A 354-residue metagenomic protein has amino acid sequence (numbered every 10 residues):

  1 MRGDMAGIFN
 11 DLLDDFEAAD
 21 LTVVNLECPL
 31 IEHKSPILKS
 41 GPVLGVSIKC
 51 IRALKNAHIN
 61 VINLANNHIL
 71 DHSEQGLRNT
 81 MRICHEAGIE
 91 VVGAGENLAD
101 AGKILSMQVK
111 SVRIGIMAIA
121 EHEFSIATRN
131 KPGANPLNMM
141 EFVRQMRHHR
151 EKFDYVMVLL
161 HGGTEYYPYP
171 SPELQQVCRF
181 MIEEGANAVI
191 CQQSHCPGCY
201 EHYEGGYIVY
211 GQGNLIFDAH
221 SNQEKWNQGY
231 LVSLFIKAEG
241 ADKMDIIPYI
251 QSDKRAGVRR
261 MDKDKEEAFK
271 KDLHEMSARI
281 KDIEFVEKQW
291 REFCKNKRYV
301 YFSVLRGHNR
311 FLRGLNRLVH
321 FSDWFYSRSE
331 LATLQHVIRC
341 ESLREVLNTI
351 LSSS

Functional and structural regions predicted by a protein language model:
M1, L30-H33, N67-M81, L98-K103 (+4 more regions): Active-site environment of divalent metal-dependent phosphoester hydrolases
M1-A65, D71-S73: N-terminal catalytic scaffold of extracellular/periplasmic and nuclease hydrolases that process anionic headgroups
M1-N10, L44, Q108-V156, Q176 (+1 more regions): Binuclear metal-dependent hydrolase catalytic cores centered on His/Asp/Glu-rich metal-binding motifs
A19-I31, N66-N67, M146-Y169: Short acidic, glycine-rich surface-loop motifs adjacent to enzyme active sites
V24, L64, H68, M117 (+4 more regions): Divalent metal-coordination and catalytic microenvironments
H33-K55, Y155-N187: Active-site-proximal segments of metal-dependent phosphoesterases and phosphodiesterases across multiple
H58-V61, P172-L231: Conserved beta-sheet core of the metallophosphoesterase superfamily
L231-S354: A short C-terminal boundary segment appended to hydrolase-like catalytic domains
